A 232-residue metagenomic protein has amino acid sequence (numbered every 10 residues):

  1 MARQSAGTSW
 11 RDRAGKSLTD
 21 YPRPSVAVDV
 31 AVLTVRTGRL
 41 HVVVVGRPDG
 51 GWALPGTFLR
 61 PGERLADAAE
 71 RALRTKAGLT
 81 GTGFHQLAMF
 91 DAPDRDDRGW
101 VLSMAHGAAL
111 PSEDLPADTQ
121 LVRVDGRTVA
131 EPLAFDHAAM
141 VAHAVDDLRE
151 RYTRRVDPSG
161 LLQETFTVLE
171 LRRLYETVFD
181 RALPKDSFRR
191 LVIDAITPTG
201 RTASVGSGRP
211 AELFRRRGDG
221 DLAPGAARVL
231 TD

Functional and structural regions predicted by a protein language model:
M1-P24, L222-D232: Actinobacteria-biased recognition of intrinsically disordered, low-complexity terminal regions
G15-W52: N-terminal strand-loop-strand
R39-L79, Y152-T167, R173: Conserved Nudix-box catalytic region and its N-terminal flanking loop in Nudix hydrolases and closely related
T80-A88, P184-K185: A short coil-to-beta-strand element that immediately follows conserved catalytic motifs
P93-L115, A144-D146, E212-D221: Active-site-adjacent beta-strand/loop module that shapes the phosphate/pyrophosphate-binding cleft
A105-A108, L115-Y152, L162-L169, R173-L174 (+3 more regions): NUDIX/MutT-family hydrolases
R173-A182: Short helix-coil junctions and helix-kink-helix linkers
G200-D232: Long, intrinsically disordered, low-complexity Ser/Thr/Pro-rich regulatory/activation regions of nuclear proteins
